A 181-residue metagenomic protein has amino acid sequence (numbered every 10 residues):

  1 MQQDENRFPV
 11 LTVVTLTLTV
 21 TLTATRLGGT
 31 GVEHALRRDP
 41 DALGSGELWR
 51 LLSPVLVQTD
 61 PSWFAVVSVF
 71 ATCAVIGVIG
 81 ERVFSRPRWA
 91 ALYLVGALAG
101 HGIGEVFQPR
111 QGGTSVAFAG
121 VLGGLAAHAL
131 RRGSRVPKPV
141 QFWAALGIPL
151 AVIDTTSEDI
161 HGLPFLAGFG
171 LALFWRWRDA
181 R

Functional and structural regions predicted by a protein language model:
M1-L48, S134-F142, G170-R181: N-terminal signal-anchor transmembrane helix
P9-T12, S115-F118, D154-G170: Loop-to-transmembrane alpha-helix initiation sites
T15, T19-A90, E105-R110: N-terminal TM1-TM2 helical hairpin plus the immediately adjacent luminal interfacial "cap"
T59, G104-G112, V152-I160: Membrane-interface helix caps and helix-loop-helix hairpins in membrane proteins
E81-R88, H128-P139: Membrane-helix interface "capping/anchor" motifs
L92-A99, K138-A151, G168: Central hydrophobic cores of alpha-helical transmembrane segments in multi-pass integral membrane proteins
G100, G120-H128, L166-W177: Alpha-helical transmembrane segments and their membrane-interface exit regions
F107-L130, I160: Membrane-interface micro-motifs in multi-pass membrane enzymes
